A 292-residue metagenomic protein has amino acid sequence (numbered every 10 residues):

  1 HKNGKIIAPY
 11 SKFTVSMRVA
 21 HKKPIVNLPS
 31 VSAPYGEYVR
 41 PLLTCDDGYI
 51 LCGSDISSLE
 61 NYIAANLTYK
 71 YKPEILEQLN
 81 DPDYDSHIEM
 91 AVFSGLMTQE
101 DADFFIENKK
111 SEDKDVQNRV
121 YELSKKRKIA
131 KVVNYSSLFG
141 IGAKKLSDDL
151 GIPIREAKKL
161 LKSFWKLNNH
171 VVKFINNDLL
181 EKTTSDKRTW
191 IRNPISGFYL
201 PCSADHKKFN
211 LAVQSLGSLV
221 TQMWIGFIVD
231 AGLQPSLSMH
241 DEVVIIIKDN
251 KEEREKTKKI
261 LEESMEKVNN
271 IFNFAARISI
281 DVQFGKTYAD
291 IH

Functional and structural regions predicted by a protein language model:
H1-V120, L180-E242, K259-M265: Acidic, glycine-rich two-metal-ion catalytic cores of nucleic acid-processing enzymes
A64, G142-I152, V243-E262: Catalytic palm subdomain of template-directed nucleic-acid polymerases, centered on the conserved carboxylate motif
A65-P73, L96, Y135, F139 (+6 more regions): Short, well-ordered loop/turn and helix-capping segments at boundaries between secondary-structure elements and domains
V120-V133, Q234: Alpha-helical scaffolds flanking conserved acidic
R127-A143, D186-L200: Core structural elements
K128, L237-E242, A275-R277: Short Gly/Ser/Thr- and Asp/Glu-enriched loop/turn motifs at secondary-structure junctions
L150-L160: Short, basic interhelical loop/turn and adjoining N-cap of the next helix at nucleic-acid- or acidic-partner-contacting
W165-A212, N250-H292: C-terminal polymerase-core module
